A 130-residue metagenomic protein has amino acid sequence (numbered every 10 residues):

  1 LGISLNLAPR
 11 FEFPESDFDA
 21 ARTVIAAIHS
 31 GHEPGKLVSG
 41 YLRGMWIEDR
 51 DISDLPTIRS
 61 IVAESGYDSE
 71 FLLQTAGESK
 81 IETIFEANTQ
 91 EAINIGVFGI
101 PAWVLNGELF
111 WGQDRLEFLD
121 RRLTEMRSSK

Functional and structural regions predicted by a protein language model:
L1-M45: Structural alpha/beta surface segment adjacent to cysteine/selenocysteine redox centers across thiol/disulfide enzymes
K36, G40-K130: C-terminal cap of thioredoxin/glutaredoxin-like
